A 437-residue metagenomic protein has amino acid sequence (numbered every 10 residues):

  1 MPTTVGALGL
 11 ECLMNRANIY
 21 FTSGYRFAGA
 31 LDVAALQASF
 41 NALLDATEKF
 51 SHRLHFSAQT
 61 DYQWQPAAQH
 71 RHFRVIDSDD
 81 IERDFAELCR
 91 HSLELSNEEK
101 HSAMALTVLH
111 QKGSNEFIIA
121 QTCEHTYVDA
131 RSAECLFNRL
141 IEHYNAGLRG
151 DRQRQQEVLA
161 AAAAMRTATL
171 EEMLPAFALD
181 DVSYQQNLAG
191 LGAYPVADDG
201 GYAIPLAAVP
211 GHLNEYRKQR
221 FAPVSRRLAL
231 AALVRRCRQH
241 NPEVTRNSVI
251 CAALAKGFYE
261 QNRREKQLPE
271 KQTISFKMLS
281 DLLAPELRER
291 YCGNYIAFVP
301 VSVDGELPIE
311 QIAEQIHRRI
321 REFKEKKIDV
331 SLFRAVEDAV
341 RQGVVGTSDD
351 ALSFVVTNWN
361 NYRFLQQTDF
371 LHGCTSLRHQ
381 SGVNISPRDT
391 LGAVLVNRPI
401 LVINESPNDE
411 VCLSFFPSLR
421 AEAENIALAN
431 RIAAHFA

Functional and structural regions predicted by a protein language model:
M1-E11, Y127, R131, C135 (+2 more regions): Non-catalytic, low-complexity flexible loops and terminal extensions
M1-T60, D80-A105, S225, Y259-A437: Acyl-thioester-dependent acyl-group transfer interface
D32, D129-A133, R246-N247: Hydrophobic (often cysteine-bearing) scaffold residues that line and stabilize catalytic clefts of nucleotide/cofactor
W64-R74: Structured interaction and signal-relay segments at domain junctions
F85, L95-G147, Q155-R166, R398-P399 (+1 more regions): Histidine-centered acyl-transfer/condensation active-site motif and its immediate structural neighborhood
V128, I141-R149, R238, L254-R263 (+1 more regions): Hydrophobic/aromatic-lined pockets within catalytic cores
N241-V244: A short glycine-centered flexible hinge/capping loop motif at secondary-structure junctions
R246-A255: Short amphipathic alpha-helical segments
